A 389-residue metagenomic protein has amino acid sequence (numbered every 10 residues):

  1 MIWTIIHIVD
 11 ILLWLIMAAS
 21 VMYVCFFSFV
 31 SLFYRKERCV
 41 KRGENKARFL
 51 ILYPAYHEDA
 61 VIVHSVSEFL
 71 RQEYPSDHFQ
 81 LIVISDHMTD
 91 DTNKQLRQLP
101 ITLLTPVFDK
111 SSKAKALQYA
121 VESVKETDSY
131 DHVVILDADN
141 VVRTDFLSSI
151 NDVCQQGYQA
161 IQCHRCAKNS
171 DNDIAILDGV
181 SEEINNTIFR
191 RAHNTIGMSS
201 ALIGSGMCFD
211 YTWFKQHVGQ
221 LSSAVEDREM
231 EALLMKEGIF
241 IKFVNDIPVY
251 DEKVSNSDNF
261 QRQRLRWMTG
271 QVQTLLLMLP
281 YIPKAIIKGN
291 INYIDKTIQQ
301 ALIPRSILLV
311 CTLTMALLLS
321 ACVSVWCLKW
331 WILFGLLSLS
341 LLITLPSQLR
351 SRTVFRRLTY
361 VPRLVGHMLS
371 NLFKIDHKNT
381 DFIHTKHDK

Functional and structural regions predicted by a protein language model:
M1-N45, S347-Q348, M368: N-terminal membrane-anchoring/stem segments of glycan-assembly enzymes
F29-F33, K41-G43, Q299-N379: Membrane-embedded multi-pass helical conduit in multi-pass membrane proteins, especially envelope-biosynthetic
A47-L50, Q80, E229: Cell-envelope/extracellular polymer assembly enzymes that use nucleotide-activated donors
V63, D90-R97, D145: Acidic helix N-cap motif at the loop->helix transition within catalytic regions of sugar-transfer enzymes
S67-H78: Short, acidic, metal-binding catalytic loop of nucleotide-sugar glycosyltransferases
S85-N93, F108-K110, V141: A conserved acidic beta->alpha catalytic loop
T105-A120, V124-E126, T144-S222, L265 (+2 more regions): Long helical/loop segments within the catalytic core of UDP-sugar-dependent glycosyltransferases, especially the large
D128-V141: Short beta-strand-to-loop acidic/aromatic patch adjacent to the donor-nucleotide binding site
